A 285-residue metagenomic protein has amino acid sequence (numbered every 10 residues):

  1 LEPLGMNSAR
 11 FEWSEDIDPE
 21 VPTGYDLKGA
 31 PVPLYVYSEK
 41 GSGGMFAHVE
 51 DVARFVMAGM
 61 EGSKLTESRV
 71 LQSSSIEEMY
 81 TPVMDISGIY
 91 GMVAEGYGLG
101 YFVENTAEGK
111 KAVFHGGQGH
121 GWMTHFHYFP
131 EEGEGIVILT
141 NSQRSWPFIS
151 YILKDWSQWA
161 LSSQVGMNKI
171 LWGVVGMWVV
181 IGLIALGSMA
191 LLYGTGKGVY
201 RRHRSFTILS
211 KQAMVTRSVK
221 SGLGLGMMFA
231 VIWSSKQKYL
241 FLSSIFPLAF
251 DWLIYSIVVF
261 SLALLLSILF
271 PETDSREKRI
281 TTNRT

Functional and structural regions predicted by a protein language model:
L1-H120: Short, surface-exposed loop or secondary-structure junction motifs that flank catalytic or metal-binding residues
I89, G222-S235: C-terminal intrinsically disordered extensions
I89, I136, W146-F148: Short acidic, gly/pro-rich beta-turn/loop elements at beta-sheet edges and active-site/ligand-binding grooves
K110, T140-M227, Y239-L248, S256-F260 (+2 more regions): Short, gly/Ser/Thr-rich active-site loops of penicillin-recognizing serine hydrolases
F114-H115, H125-Y128, E132-S142: Short, well-ordered beta-strand elements
V231-L240, T282-N283: Globin-like tetrapyrrole-binding proteins
